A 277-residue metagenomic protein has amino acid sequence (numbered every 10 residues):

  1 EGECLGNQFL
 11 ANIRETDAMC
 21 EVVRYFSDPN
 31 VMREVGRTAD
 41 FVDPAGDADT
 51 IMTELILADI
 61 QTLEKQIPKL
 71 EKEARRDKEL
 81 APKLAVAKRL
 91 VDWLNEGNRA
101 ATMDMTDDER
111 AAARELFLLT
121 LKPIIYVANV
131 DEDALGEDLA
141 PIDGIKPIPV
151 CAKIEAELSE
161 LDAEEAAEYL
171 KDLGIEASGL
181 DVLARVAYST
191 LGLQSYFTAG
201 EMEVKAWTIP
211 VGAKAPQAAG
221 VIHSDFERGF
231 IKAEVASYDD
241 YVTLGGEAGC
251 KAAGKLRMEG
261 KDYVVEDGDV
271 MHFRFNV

Functional and structural regions predicted by a protein language model:
E1-E21, F26-M52, D104-L116: Switch II of P-loop NTPase G domains
A11-R14, Q61, P216-Q217, E266: Short alpha-helical basic/polar micro-motif
N12, T16-V22, F26, Q66 (+3 more regions): Generic N-terminal helix/loop capping motif
T16, T62, T120: Ser/Thr-centric signal marking residues that sit in or immediately flank functional binding/regulatory motifs
V23-A39, L57-P68, P141-G144, I154-D162: Short, compositionally biased low-complexity segments
A45, T50-A87: Extended, highly charged alpha-helical segments
K69-E266, M271, N276-V277: C-terminal-of-GTPase-core extension/linker across diverse P-loop GTPases
